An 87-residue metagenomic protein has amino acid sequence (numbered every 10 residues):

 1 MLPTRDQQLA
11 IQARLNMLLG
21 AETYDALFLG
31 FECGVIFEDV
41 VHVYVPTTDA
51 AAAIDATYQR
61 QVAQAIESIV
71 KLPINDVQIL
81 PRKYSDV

Functional and structural regions predicted by a protein language model:
M1-V87: Intrinsically disordered, low-complexity basic tails and flexible linkers associated with large NTP-driven
